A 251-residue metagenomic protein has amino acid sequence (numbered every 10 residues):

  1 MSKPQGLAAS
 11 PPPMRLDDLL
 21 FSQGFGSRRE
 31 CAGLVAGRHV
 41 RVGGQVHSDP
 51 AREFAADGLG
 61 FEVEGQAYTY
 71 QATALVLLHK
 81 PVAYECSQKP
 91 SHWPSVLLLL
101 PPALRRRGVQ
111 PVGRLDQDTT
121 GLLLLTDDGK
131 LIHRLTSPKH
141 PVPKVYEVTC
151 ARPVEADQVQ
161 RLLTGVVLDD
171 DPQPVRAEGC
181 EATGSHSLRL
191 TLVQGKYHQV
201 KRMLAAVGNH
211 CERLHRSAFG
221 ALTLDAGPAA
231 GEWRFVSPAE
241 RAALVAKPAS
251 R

Functional and structural regions predicted by a protein language model:
S2-R251: Basic, flexible Lys/Arg- and Gly-enriched helix-loop patches that mediate nucleic-acid binding at interfaces with rRNA
